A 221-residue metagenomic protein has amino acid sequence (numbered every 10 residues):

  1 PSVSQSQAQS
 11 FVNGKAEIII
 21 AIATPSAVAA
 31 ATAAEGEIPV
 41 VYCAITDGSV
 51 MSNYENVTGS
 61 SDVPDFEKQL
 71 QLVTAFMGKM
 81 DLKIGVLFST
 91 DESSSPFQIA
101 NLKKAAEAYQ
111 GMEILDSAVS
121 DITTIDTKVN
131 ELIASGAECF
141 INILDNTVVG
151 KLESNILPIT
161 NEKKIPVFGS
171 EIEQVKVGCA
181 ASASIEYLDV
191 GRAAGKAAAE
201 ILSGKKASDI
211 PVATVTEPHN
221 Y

Functional and structural regions predicted by a protein language model:
P1-V3, N56, V86, K103-T123: Short beta-strand elements in bilobed, periplasmic/extracellular small-molecule ligand-binding domains
S2-I18, A29, T124-E138: Short, well-structured alpha-helical segments in soluble
V12-A23, V41, I84-L87, A137-V149 (+1 more regions): Periplasmic-binding protein-like
A34-E67, S170-A181: Flexible loop/hinge segments that line or gate small-molecule binding clefts
G48-S52, T58-L82, I185-K205: Hydrophobic alpha-helical segments within soluble ligand-binding/sensing domains
D62-Y109, K206, I210-Y221: An alpha-beta-alpha
I114-G178: Flexible, glycine-rich surface segments
E173-Y221: Flexible loop/turn connectors
